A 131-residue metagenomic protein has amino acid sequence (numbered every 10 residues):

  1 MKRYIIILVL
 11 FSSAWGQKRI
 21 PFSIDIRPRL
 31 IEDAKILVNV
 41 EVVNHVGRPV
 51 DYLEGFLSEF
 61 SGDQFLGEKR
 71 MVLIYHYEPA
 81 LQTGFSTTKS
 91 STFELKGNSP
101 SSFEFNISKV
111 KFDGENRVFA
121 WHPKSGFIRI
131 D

Functional and structural regions predicted by a protein language model:
R3-G16: Sec-dependent N-terminal signal peptides
G16-N39, H45, W121, G126-D131: Low-complexity, acidic Ser/Thr/Pro/Gly-rich terminal tails and inter-domain linkers that flank the onset of structured
E32-A34, P49, T83-F85, S99: Solvent-exposed loop and beta-edge segments used for protein-protein assembly and interaction
V42-N44, E59, F93, K109-V110: Hydrophobic beta-strand positions in extracellular immunoglobulin-like domains
R48-L66: Short acidic, flexible loop segments centered on an aromatic residue
D63-N98: Intrinsically disordered, low-complexity Pro/Gly/Ser/Thr-rich segments with frequent PxxP/GP/PP motifs and embedded
T88-D131: Terminal connector regions
